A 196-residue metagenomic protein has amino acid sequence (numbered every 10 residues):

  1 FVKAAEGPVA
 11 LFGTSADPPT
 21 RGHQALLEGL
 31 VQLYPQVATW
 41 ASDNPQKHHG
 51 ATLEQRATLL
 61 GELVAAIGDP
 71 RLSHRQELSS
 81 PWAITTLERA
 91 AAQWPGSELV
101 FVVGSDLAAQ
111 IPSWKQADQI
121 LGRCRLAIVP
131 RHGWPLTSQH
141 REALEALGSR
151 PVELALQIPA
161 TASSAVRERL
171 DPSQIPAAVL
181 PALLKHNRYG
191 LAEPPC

Functional and structural regions predicted by a protein language model:
F1-C196: Nucleotidyltransferase catalytic core that binds NTPs
